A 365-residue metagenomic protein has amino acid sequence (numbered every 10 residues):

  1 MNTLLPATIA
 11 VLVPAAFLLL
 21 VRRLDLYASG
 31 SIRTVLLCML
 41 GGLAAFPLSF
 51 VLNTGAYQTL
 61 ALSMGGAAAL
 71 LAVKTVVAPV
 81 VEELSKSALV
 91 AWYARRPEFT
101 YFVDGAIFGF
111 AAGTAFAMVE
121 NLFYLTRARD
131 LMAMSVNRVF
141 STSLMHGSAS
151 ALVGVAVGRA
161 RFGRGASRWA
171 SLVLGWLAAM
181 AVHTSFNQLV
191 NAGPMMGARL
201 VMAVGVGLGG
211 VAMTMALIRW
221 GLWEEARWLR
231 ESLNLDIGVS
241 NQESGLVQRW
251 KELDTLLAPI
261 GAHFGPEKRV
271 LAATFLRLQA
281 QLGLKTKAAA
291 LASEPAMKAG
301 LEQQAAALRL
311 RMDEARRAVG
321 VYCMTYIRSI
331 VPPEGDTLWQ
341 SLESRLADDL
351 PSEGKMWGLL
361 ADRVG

Functional and structural regions predicted by a protein language model:
M1-G365: Hydrophobic alpha-helical segments at protein termini of multi-pass membrane proteins
